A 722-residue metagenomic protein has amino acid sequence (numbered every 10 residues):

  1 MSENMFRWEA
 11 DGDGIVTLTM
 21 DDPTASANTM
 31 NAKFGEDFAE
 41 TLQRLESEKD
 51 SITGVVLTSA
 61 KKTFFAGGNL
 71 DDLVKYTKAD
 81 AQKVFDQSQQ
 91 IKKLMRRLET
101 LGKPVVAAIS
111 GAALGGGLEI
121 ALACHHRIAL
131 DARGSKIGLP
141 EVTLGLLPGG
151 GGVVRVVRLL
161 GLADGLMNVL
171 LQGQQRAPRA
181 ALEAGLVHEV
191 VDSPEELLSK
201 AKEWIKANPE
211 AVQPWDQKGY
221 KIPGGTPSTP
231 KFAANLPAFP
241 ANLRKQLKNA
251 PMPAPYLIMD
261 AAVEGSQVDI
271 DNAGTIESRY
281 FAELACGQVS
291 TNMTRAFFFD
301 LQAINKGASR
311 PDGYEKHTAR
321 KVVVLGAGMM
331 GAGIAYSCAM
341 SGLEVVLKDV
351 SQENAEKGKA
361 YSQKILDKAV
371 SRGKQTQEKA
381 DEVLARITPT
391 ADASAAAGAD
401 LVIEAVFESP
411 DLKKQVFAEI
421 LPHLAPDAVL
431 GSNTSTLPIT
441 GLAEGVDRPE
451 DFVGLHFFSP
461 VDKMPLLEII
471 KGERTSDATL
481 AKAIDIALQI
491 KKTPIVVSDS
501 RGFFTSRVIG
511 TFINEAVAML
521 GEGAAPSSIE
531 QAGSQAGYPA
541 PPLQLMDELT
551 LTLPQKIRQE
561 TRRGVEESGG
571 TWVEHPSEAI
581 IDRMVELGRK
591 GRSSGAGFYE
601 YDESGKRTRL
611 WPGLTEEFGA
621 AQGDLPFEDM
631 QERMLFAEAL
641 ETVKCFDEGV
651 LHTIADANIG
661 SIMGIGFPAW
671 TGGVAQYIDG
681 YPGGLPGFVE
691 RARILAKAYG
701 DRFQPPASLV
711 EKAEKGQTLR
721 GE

Functional and structural regions predicted by a protein language model:
M1-T58, Q82, K93-R97: Conserved CoA-thioester-binding segment of acyl-CoA-metabolizing enzymes
F6-D13, D21, T53, L73-D80 (+5 more regions): N-terminal glycine-rich phosphate-binding loop for ADP-containing cofactors
K62-A66, L114-G115, L437-P438: Short, active-site-adjacent cap segments at secondary-structure transitions
F65-K75: Glycine-rich loop at the start of a catalytic domain that most often binds anionic cofactors/ligands
A107, G111-G117: Gly/Ser-rich catalytic serine loop of serine hydrolases
G115, R133-P140: Short glycine/proline-centered loop/turn elements that form peptide/ligand docking sites
